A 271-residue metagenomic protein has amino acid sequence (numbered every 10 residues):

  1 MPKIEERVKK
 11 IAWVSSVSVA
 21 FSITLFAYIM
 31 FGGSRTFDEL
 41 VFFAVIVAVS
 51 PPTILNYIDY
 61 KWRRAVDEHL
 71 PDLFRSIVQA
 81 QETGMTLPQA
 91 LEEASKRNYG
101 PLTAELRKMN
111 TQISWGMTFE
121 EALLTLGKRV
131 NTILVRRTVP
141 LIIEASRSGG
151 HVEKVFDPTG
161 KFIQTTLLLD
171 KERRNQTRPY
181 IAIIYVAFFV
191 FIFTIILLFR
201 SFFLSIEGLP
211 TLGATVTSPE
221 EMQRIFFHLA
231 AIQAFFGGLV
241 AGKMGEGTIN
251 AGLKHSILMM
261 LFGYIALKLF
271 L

Functional and structural regions predicted by a protein language model:
M1-T83, K96-P101, Q164-L271: Hydrophobic alpha-helical signal-anchor/transmembrane segments
L73-S76, A80-K161, L167-L169: Glycine- and small-hydrophobic-enriched helix-loop-helix hairpins
